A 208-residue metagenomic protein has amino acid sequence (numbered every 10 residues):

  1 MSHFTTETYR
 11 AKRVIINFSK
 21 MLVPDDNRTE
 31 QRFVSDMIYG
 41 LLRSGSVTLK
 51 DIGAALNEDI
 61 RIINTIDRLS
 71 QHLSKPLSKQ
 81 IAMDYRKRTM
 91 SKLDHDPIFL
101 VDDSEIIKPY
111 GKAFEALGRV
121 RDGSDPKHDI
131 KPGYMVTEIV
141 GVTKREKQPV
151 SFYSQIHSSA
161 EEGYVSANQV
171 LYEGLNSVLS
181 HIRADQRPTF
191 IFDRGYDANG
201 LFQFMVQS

Functional and structural regions predicted by a protein language model:
M1-S208: Conserved, well-structured functional cores that handle cations and Mg-NTP chemistry
